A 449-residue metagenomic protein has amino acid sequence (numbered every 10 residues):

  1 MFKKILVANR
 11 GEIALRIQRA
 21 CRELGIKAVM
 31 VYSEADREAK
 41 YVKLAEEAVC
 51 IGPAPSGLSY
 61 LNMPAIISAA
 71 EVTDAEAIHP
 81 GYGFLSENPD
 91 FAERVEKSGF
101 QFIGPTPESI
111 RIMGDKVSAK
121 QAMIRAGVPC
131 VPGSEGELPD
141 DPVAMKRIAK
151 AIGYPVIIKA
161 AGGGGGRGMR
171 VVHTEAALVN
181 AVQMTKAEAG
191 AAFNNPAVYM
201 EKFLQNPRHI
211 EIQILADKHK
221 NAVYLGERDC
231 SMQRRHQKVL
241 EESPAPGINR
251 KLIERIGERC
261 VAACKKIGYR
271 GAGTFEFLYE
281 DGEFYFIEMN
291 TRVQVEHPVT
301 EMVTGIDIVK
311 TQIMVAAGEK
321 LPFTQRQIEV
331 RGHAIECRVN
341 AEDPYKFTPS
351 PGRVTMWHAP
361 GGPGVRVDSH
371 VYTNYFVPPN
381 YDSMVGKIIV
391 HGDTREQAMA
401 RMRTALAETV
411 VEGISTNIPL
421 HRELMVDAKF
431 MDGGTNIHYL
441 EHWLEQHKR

Functional and structural regions predicted by a protein language model:
M1-A126, L138-R147, Q397: ATP-binding N-terminal substructure of ATP-dependent carboxylate-amine bond-forming enzymes
V7-L24, A48, E71-T73, P89 (+5 more regions): ATP-dependent carboxylate activation and anion-phosphoryl transfer catalytic cores that bind Mg-ATP to form
G133-S134: Conserved beta3 strand of the protein kinase N-lobe
R147-I157: Acidic/histidine-enriched active-site and ligand-binding environments that engage anionic O-linkages
